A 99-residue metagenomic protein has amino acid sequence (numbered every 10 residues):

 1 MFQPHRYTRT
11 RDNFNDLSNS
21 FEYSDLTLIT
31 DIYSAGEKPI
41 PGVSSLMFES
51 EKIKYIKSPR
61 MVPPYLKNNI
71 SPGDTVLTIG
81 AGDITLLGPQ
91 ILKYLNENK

Functional and structural regions predicted by a protein language model:
M1-K99: ATP-dependent carboxylate-amine ligase
